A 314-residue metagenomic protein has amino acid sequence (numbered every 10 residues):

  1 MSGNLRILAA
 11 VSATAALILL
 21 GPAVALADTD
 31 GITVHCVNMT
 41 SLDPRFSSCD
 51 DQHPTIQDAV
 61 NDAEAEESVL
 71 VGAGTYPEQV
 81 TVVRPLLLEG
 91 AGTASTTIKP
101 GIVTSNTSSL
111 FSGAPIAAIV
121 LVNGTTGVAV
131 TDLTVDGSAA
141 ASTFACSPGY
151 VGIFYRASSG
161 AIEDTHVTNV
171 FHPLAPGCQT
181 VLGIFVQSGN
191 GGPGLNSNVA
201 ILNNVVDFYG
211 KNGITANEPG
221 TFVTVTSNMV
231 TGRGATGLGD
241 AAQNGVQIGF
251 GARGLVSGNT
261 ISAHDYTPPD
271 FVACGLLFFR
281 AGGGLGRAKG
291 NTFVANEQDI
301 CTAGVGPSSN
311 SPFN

Functional and structural regions predicted by a protein language model:
M1-V11: Bacterial N-terminal signal peptides that target proteins for export
A10-G21: Bacterial N-terminal signal peptides
V24-D58, D62, A73, A91: Right-handed parallel beta-helix/beta-solenoid
Q57, N61-A65, Y76-E89, T97-D132 (+3 more regions): Extracellular beta-strand-rich solenoid/capping regions of secreted or surface-exposed proteins that bind or remodel
E64, V83-R84, T93, G124-T125 (+13 more regions): Parallel beta-helix/beta-solenoid
Y76-E78, L88, A94-S95, G127 (+16 more regions): Extracellular beta-strand scaffolds
I102-L121, T143-F154, A175-P193, F208-N217 (+4 more regions): Extracellular beta-strand/beta-solenoid scaffold signature
